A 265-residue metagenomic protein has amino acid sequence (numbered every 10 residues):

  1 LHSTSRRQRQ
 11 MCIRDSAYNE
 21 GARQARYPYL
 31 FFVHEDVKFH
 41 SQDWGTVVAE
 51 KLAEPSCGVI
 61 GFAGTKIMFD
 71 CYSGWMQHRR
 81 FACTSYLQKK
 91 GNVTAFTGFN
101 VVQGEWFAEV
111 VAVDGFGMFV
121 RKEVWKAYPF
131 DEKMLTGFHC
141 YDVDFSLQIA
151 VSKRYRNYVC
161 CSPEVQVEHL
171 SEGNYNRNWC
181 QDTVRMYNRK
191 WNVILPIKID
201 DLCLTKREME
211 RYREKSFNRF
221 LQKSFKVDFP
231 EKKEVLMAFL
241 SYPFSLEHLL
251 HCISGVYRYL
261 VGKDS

Functional and structural regions predicted by a protein language model:
L1-R9, I13: Single conserved hydrophobic/aromatic residue that forms the stacking wall/gate of nucleotide- or nucleobase-binding
R14-A17, A22, F39-H40, F138-H139: A short, glycine-/small-residue-rich helix N-cap motif at loop->alpha-helix starts within glycosyltransferase
L30: Short aromatic/hydrophobic "clamp" motif used to bind/position activated sugar donors
K38, Q42-S85: Conserved donor NDP-sugar-binding/catalytic core segment of glycosyltransferases
V48, Q103-W106, V111-Y128, M134-P163: A short, conserved alpha-helix in the catalytic core of glycosyltransferases
R79-V110: Short, flexible, basic/aromatic active-site loop/helix in glycosyltransferases
K133, N157-V193, K198-T205: Active-site donor/metal-binding and catalytic loop motifs of nucleotide-sugar-dependent glycosylation enzymes
D182, L204-S265: Non-catalytic, C-terminal membrane-associated alpha-helical segments of glycosyltransferases
